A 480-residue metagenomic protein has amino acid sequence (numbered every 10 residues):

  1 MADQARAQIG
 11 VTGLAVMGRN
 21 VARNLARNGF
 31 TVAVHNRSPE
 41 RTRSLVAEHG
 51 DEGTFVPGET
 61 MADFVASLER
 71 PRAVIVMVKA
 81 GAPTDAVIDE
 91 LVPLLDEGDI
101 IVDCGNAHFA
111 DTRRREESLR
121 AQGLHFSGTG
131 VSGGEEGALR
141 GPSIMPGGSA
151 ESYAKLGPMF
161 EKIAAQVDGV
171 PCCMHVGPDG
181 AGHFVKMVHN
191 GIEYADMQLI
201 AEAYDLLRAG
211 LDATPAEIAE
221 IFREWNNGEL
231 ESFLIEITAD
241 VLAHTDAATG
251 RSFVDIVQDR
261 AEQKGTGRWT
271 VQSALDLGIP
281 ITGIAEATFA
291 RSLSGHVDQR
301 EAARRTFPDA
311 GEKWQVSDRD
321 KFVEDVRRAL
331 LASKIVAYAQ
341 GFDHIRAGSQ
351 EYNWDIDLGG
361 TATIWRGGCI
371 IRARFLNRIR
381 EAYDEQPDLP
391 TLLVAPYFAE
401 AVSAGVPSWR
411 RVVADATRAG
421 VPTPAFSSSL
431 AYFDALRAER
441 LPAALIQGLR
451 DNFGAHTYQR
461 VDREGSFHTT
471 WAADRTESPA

Functional and structural regions predicted by a protein language model:
M1-A66, R70-R72, G98, G134-A138: NAD(P)+-binding Rossmann beta1-loop-alpha1 motif at the extreme N-terminus of oxidoreductases
I9, T84-I88, V102, A107-A219 (+3 more regions): Rossmann-fold dinucleotide-binding core
V56-D63, A80-I88: Glycine-rich, highly charged phosphate/nucleotide-binding loops
H183, R208, A213, E220 (+3 more regions): Interdomain hinge/lid region at the active-site interface of Rossmann-like NAD(P)-dependent oxidoreductases
S349-Y383: Small-residue-rich helix-loop
S403, S408-A480: C-terminal amphipathic alpha-helical interaction region
